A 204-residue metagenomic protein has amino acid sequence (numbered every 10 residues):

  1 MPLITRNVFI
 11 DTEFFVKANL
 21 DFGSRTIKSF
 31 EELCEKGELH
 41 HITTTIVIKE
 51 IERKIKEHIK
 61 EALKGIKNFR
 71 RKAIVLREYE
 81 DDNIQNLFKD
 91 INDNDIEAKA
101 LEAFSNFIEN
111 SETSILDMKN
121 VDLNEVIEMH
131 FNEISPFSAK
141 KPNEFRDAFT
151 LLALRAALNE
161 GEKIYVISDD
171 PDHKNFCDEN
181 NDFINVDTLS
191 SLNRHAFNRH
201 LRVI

Functional and structural regions predicted by a protein language model:
P2-E162, P171-I204: Active-site-proximal, substrate-binding regions of enzyme catalytic domains and RNA-binding/basic surfaces
V166: Conserved nucleotidyltransferase catalytic core and NTase-mimicking acidic/glycine-rich helix/loop elements in nucleic
